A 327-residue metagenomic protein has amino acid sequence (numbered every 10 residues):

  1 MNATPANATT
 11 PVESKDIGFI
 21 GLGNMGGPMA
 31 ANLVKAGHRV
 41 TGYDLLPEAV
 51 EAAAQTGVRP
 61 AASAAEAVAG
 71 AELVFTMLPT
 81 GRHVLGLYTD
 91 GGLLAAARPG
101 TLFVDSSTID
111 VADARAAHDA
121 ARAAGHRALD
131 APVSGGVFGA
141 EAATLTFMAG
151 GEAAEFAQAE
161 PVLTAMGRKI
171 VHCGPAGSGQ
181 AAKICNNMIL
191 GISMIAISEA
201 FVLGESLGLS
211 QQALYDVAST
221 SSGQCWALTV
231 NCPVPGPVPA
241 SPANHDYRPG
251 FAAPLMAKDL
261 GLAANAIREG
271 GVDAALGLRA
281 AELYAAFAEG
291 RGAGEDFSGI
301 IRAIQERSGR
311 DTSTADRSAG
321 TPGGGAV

Functional and structural regions predicted by a protein language model:
N2-M77, A96, T101, S106 (+2 more regions): NAD(P)+-binding Rossmann beta1-loop-alpha1 motif at the extreme N-terminus of oxidoreductases
I17, L87-T89, I109-N187: Rossmann-fold dinucleotide-binding core
V40, P60, A128-L129, I170 (+2 more regions): Hydrophobic beta-strand scaffold residues
A64-R127: Rossmann-fold NAD(P) dinucleotide-binding segment
G179-R279, L283-S308: Helical "substrate-binding/catalytic lid" subdomain of Rossmann-like NAD(P)-dependent dehydrogenases/reductases
